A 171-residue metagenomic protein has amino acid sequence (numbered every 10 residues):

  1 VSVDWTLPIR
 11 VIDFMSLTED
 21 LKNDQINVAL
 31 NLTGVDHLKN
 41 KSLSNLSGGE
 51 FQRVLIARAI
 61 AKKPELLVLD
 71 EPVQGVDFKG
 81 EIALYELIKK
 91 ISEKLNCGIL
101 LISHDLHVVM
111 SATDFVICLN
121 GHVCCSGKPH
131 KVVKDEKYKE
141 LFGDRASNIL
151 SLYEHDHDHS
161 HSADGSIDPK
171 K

Functional and structural regions predicted by a protein language model:
N23-L38: Conserved ABC ATPase "signature" region
S42-L46, E50: Conserved ABC ATPase signature
K63: Conserved catalytic motifs of ABC-family nucleotide-binding domains
L67-E71: Catalytic Walker B motif of ABC-type/P-loop ATPase nucleotide-binding domains
S103-H104: H-loop/switch region of ABC-family ATPase nucleotide-binding domains
G121-K131: Conserved switch/coupling elements of ABC/ABC-like ATPase nucleotide-binding domains
K134, L141-K171: ABC ATPase nucleotide-binding domains
